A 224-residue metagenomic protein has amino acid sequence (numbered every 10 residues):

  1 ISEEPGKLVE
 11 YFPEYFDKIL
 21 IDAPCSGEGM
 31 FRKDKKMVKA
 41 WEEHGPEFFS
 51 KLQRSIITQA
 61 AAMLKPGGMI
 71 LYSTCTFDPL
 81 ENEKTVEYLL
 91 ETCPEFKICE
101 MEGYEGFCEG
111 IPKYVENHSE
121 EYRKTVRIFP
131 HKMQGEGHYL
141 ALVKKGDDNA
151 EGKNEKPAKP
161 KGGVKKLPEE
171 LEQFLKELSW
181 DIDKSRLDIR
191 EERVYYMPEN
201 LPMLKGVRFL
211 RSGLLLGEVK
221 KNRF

Functional and structural regions predicted by a protein language model:
E3-L8: Conserved SAM/SAH-binding loop
V9-L20: A short acidic, Gly/Pro-enriched loop at the edge of an enzyme's catalytic core that lines a small-molecule cofactor
Y15, L52, K84-Y88: Alpha-helical scaffold elements adjacent to nucleotide-binding pockets in ATP/GTP-utilizing enzyme cores
K18, T92, N117-S119, K124-E155: Core SAM-dependent methyltransferase catalytic element
I21-T58, C75-N82: Mobile active-site "lid"/loop adjacent to the S-adenosyl-L-methionine
H44, E83-F107: Conserved Class I S-adenosyl-L-methionine
L64-P66: Helix-to-beta-strand junctions that scaffold the AdoMet/dcAdoMet cofactor pocket in Class I SAM-dependent enzymes
E136-Y139, G146-F224: Polybasic, low-complexity RNA-engagement segments
